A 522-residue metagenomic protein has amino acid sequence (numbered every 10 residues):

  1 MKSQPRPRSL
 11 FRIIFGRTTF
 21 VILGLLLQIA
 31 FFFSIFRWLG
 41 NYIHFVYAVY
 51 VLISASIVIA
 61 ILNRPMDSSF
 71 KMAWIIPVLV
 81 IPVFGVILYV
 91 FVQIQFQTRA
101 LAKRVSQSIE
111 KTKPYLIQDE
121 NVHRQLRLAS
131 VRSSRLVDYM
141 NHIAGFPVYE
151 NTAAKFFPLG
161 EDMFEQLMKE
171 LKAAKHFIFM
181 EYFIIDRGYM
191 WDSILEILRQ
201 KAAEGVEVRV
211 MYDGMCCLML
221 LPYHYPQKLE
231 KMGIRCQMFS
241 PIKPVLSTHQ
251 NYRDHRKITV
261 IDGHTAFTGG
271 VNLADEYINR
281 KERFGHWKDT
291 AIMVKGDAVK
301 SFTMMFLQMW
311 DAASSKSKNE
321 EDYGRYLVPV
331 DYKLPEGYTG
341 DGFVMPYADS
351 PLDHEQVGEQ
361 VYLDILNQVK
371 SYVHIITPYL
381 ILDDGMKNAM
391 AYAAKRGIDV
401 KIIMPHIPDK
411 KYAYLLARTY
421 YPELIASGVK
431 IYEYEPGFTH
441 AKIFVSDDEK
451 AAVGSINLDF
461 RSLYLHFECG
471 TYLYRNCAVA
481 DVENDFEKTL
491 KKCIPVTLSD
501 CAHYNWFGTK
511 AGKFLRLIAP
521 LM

Functional and structural regions predicted by a protein language model:
M1-Q360, D364, Q368, Y392 (+6 more regions): N-terminal localization/anchoring segments of enzymes in phospholipid and broader phosphate metabolism
V369, Y379-V400, P405, K410: Helical hairpin unit composed of two closely spaced alpha helices linked by a short loop
I376-T377, M404, Y434, V453-G454: Thr-Gly-centered strand-to-loop micro-motif
G385-K387, Y414-L416, S446: Histidine/acidic-residue-rich catalytic or RNA/ligand-binding cores of hydrolases and nuclease-related proteins
K430: Surface segments flanking catalytic/ligand-binding clefts of nucleic-acid enzymes
K442: Catalytic-core elements of nucleic-acid end-processing and repair enzymes
